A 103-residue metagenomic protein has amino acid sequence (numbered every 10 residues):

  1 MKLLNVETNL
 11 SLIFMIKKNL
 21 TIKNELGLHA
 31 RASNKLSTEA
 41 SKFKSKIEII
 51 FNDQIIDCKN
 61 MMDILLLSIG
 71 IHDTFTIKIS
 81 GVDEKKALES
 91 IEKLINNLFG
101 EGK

Functional and structural regions predicted by a protein language model:
K2-F14: Short, Lys/Arg-enriched N-terminal segments with co-localized hydrophobic residues within the first ~10-30 amino acids
V6, N19-L20: Generic early N-terminus positional signal peaking at residue ~5-7
M15-N19, T74-T76: Intrinsic-disorder/low-complexity, polar/charged segments enriched in Ser/Thr/Lys/Arg/Asp/Glu/Gln
T21-M62, L66-I71, I79: Compact, glycine-rich, soluble single-domain proteins
G70-K103: C-terminal structural segments of small proteins and small subunits
